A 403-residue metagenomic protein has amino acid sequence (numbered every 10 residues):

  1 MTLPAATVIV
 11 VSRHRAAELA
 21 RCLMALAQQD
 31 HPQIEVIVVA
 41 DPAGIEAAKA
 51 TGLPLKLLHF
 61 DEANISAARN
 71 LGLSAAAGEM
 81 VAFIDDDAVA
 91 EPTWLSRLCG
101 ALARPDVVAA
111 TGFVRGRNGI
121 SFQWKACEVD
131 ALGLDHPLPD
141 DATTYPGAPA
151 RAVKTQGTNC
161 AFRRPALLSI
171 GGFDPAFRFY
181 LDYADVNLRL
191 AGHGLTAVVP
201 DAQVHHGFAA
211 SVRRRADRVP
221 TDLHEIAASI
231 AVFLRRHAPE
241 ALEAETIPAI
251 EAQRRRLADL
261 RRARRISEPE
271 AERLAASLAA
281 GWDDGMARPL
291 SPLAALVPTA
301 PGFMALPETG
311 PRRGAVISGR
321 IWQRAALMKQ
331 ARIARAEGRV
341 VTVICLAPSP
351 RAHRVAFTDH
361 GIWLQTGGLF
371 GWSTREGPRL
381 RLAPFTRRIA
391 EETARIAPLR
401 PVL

Functional and structural regions predicted by a protein language model:
M1-A25, P311-I317, R388-L403: N-proximal low-complexity "stem/linker" segments adjacent to membrane-targeting elements
M24-Q33, R335-A336: Short, acidic, metal-binding catalytic loop of nucleotide-sugar glycosyltransferases
F60-A76: Glycine-rich, basic loop-to-helix element that forms the pyrophosphate-binding segment of sugar-nucleotide handling
V81: Short aromatic/hydrophobic "clamp" motif used to bind/position activated sugar donors
P92-V129: Conserved donor NDP-sugar-binding/catalytic core segment of glycosyltransferases
D130-A152: Short, flexible, basic/aromatic active-site loop/helix in glycosyltransferases
K154-G171, A176-A202: A short, conserved alpha-helix in the catalytic core of glycosyltransferases
L242-R313, I389-L403: Non-catalytic, C-terminal membrane-associated alpha-helical segments of glycosyltransferases
